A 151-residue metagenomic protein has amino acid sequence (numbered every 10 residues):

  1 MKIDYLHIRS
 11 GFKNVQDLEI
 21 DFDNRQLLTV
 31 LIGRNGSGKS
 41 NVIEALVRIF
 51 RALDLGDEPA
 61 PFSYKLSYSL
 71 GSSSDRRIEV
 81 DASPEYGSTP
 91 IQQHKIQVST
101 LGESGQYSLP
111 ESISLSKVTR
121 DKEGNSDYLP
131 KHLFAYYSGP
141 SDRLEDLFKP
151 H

Functional and structural regions predicted by a protein language model:
M1-H151: P-loop NTPase switch/coupling surface
